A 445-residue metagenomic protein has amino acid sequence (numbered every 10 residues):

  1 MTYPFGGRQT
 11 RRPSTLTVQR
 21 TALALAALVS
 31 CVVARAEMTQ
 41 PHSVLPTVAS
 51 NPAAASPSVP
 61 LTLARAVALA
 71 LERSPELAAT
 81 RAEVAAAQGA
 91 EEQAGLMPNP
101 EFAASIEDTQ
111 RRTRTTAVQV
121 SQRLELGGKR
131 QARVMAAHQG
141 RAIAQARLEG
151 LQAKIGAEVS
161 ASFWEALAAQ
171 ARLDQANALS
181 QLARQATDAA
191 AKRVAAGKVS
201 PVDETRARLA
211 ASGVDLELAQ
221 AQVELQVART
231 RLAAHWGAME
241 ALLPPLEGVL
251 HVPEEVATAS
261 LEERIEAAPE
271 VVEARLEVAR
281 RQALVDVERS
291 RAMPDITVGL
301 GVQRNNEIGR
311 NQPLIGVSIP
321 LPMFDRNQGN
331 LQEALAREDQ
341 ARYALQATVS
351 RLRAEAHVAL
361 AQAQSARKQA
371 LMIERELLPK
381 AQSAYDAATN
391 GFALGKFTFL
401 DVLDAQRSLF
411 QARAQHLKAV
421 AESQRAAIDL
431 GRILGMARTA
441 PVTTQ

Functional and structural regions predicted by a protein language model:
T2-R11, L16-T17, E37-Q40, L371 (+1 more regions): Acidic, low-complexity, intrinsically disordered peripheral segments
T2-Y3, R8, L61, L151-A267 (+2 more regions): Periplasmic alpha-helical coiled-coil/stalk elements that build and connect Gram-negative outer-membrane
R20-S30: Bacterial N-terminal signal peptides
A36-E101, S105-E107, R114, S121-L124 (+10 more regions): Bacterial Sec-pathway N-terminal export signals of envelope proteins
P60-A64, P100-L151, V272-T348, Q362 (+1 more regions): Small/polar-residue-enriched beta-strand and adjacent coil segments characteristic of outer-membrane beta-barrel
A79-E91, L151, I155-A178, Q185-D188 (+5 more regions): Amphipathic alpha-helical coiled-coil segments
M135-H138, P201-L209, F399-Q406: Short, charged, amphipathic alpha-helical segments
